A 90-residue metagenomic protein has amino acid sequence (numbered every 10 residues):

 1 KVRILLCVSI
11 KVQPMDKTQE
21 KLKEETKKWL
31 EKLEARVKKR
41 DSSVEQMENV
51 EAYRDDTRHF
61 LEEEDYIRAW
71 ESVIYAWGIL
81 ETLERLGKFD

Functional and structural regions predicted by a protein language model:
P14-M47: Amphipathic, heptad-repeat alpha-helical segments
V50, D55-T57: Conserved small-residue packing positions in alpha-helical repeats and bundles
W77-D90: Short, charge-rich amphipathic alpha-helical segments embedded in non-transmembrane helical bundles/solenoids
